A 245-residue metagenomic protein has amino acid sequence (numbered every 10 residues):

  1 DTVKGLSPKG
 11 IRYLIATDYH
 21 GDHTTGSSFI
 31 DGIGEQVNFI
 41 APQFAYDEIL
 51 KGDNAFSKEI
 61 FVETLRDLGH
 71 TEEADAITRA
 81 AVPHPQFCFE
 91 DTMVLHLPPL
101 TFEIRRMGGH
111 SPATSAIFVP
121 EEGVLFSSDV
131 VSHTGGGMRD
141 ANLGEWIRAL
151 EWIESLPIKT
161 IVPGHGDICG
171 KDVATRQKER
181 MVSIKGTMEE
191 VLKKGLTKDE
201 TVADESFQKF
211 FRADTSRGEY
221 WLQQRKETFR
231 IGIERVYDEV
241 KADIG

Functional and structural regions predicted by a protein language model:
T2-L6, A149-W152: A generic secondary-structure signal
V3, D18, I30, F39 (+6 more regions): Divalent metal-coordination and catalytic microenvironments
K4-F87, G186: Active-site HxH/HxHxD metal-binding segment of metal-dependent hydrolases
L6-K9, L97, S155-L156: Glycine-rich phosphate-binding loop signature in dinucleotide/nucleotide-binding domains
F87, D91-M93: Non-catalytic beta-strand/loop surface segments
V94, T101-E190: Metallo-beta-lactamase
K193-G245: C-terminal regulatory/interaction regions
